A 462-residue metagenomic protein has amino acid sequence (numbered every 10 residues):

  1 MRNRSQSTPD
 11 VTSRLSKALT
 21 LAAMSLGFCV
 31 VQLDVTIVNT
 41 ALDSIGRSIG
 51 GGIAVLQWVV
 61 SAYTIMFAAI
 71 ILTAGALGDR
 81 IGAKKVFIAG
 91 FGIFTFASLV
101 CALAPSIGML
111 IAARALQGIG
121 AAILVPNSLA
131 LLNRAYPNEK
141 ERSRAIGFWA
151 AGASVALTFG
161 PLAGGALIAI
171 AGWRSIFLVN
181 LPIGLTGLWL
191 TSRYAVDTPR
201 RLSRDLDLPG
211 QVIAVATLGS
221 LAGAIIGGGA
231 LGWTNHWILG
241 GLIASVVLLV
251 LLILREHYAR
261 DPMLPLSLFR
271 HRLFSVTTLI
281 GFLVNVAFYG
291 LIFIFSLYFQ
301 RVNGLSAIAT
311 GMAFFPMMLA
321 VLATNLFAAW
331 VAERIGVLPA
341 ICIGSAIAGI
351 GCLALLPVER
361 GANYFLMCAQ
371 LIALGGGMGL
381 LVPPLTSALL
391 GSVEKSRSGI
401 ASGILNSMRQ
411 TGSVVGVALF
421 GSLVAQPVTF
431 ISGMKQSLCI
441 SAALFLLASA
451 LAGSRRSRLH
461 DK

Functional and structural regions predicted by a protein language model:
R2-R193, A323-F327, I335, I341-R360 (+5 more regions): Transmembrane-helix bundle of Major Facilitator Superfamily
P9-V11, L188-V215, H257-R272, E333 (+2 more regions): Flexible interhelical linker loops that connect adjacent transmembrane helices in multi-pass membrane transporters
K17-V30, V38-T40, I170, G223 (+2 more regions): 12-transmembrane solute porter fold
A54-V55, G108-L116, G172-V179, L206-D207 (+4 more regions): Interfacial loop-to-helix junctions that mark the boundaries of transmembrane helices in multi-pass membrane
G75, K84, A113, L206-P209 (+3 more regions): Structural detector for helix-capping/boundary residues
P137-E139, D197-L202, I225-L239: Alpha-helical transmembrane bundle and helix-membrane interface signal in multi-pass integral membrane proteins
L181-P199, V215-G227, A244-A259, A448-R456: C-terminal membrane-cytosol helix-exit motif in multi-pass small-molecule transporters
